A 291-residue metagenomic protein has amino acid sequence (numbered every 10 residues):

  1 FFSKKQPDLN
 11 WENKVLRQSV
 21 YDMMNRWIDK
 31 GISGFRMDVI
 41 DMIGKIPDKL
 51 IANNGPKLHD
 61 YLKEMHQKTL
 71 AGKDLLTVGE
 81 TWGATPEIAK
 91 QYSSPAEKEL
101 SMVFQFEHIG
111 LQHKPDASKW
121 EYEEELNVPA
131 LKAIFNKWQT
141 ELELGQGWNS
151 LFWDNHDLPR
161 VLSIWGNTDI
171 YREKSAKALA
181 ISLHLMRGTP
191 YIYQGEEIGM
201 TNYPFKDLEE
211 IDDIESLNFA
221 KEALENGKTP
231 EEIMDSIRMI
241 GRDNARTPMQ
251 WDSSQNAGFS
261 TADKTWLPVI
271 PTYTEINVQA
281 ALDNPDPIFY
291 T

Functional and structural regions predicted by a protein language model:
F1-T291: Active-site and adjacent substrate-binding regions of carbohydrate-active enzymes
